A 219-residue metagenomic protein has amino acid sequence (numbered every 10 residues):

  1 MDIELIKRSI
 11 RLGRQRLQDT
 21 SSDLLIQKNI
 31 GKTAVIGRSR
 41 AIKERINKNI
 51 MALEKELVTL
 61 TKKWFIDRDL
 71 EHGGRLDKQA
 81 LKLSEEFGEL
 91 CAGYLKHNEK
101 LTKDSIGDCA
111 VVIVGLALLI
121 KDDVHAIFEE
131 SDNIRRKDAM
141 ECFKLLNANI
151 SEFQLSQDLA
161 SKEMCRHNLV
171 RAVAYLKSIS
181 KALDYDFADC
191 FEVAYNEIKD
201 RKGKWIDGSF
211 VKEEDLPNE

Functional and structural regions predicted by a protein language model:
D2-R14, L25, T33-E219: Flexible "arm" and connector segments at domain edges
D19, K28-N29: Short terminal hydrophobic/aromatic SLiMs and anchors at protein ends
